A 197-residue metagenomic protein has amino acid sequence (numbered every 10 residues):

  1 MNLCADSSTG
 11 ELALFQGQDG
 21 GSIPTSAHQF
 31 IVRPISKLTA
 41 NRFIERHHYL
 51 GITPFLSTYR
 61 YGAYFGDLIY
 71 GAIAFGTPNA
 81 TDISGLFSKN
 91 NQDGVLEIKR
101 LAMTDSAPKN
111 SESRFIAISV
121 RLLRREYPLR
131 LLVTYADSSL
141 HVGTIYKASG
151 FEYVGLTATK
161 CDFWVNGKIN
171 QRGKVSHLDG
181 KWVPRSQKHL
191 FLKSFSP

Functional and structural regions predicted by a protein language model:
N2-C4: Glycine-focused motif/segment detector
S8-T9, G21: Short, positively charged low-complexity motifs
L14-T58: Short amphipathic alpha-helix that is part of the acyltransferase structural core
I31-I35, G76-V183: Acyl-donor binding region in acyl/amide transferases
I44, S57-T77: Conserved beta-hairpin
T58, S186-F191: Short hydrophobic/aromatic beta-strand or adjacent loop that forms the aromatic wall/cage of a ligand/substrate-binding
L192-P197: Short beta-strand-to-coil "C-cap" segments at the C-terminal boundary of structured domains/repeats, marking
